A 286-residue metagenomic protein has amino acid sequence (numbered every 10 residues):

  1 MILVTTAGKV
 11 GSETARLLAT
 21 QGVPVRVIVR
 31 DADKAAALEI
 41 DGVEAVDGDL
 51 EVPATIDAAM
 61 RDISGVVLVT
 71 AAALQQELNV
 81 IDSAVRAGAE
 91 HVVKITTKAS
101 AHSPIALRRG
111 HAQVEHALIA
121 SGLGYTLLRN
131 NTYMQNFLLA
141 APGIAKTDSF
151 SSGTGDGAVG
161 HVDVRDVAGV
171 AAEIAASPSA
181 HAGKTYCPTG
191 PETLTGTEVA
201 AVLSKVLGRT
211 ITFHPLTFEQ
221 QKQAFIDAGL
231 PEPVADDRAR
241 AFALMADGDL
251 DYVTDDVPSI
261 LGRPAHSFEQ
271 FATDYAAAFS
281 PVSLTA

Functional and structural regions predicted by a protein language model:
M1-I40, E51-I63, T70-H91, K98-T212 (+3 more regions): Oxidoreductase cofactor-interface core, primarily capturing Rossmann-like NAD(P)-dependent enzymes
E44-D47: Conserved SAM-binding strand-loop segment of SAM-dependent methyltransferases
V69, I95, G262: Residues lining the SAM
E219-A286: A hydrophobic C-terminal alpha-helical subdomain
